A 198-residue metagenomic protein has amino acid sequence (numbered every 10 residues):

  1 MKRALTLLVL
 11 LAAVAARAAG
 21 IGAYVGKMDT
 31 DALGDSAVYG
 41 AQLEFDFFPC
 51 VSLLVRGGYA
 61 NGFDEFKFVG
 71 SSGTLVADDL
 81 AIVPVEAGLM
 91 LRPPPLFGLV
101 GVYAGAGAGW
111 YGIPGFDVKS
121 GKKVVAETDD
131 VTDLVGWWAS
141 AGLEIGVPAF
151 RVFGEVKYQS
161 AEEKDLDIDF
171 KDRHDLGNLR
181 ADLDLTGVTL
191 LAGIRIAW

Functional and structural regions predicted by a protein language model:
M1-A19, W198: Cleavable N-terminal export/targeting peptides
A4-L8, W137, V188: Alpha-helical transmembrane segments
G20-G34, L53-R56, A60: Transmembrane beta-strand segments that form the barrel wall of outer-membrane beta-barrel proteins
A23-G26, V69-G73, G121-E127, R173-N178: Extracytoplasmic loops and strand-loop junctions of Gram-negative outer membrane beta-barrel proteins
M28-T30, V38-L43: Short secondary-structure capping/turn segments at boundaries of alpha-helices and beta-strands
D31-D35, T74-A81, V125-D133, L176-T186: Replace "Gram-negative outer membrane beta-barrel proteins" with "bacterial and organellar outer membrane beta-barrel
Q42-K123, L134, I145-F150, L190-L191 (+1 more regions): Gram-negative (and chloroplast) outer-membrane scaffold detector with strong preference for beta-barrel transmembrane
G62-F68, A139, E144-W198: Predominantly the C-terminal beta-signal and adjacent terminal strand-loop region of outer-membrane beta-barrel
